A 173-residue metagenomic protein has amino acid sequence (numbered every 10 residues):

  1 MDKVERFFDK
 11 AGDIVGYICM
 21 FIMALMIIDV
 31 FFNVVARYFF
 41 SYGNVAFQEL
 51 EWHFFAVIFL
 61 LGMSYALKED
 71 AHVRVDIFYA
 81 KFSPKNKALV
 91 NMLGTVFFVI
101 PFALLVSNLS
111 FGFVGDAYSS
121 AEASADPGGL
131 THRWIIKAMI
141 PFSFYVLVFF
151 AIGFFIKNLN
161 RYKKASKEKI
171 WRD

Functional and structural regions predicted by a protein language model:
M1-D173: Alpha-helical transmembrane segments and membrane-interface helix-loop junctions in multi-pass membrane proteins
